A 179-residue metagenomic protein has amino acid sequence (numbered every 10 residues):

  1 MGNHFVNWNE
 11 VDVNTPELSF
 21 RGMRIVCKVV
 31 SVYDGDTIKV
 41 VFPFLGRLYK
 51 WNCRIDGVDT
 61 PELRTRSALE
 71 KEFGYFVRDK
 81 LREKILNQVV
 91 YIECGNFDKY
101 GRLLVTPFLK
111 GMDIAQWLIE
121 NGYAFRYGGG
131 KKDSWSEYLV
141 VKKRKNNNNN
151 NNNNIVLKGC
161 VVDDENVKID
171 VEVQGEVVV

Functional and structural regions predicted by a protein language model:
M1-V179: Small beta-barrel nucleic-acid-binding modules, primarily SNase/OB-fold domains and secondarily Tudor-like barrels
